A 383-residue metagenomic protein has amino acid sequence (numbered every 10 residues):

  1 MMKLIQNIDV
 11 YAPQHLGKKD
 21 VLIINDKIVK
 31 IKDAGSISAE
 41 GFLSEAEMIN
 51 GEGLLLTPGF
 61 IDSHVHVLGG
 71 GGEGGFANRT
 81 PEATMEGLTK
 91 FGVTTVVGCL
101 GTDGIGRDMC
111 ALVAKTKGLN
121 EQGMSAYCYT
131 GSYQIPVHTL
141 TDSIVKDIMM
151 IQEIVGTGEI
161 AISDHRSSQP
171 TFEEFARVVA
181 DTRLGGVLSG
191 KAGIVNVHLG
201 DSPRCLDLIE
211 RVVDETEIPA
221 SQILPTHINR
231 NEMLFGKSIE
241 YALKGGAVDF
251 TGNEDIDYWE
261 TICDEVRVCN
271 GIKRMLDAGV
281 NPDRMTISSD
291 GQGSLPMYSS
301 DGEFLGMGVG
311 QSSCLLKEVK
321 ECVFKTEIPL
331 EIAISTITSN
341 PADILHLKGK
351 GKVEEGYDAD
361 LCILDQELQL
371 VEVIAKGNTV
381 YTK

Functional and structural regions predicted by a protein language model:
M2, V10-T57: Histidine-rich, glycine-flanked metal-binding segment
I8, V21, D26, G53 (+11 more regions): Divalent metal-coordination and catalytic microenvironments
I8-V10, I28, K352-K383: C-terminal cap of metal-dependent C-N hydrolases
L43, G51-A114: Metal-associated gating/positioning segment near the N- to mid-region
G71, G75-N78, A83-G98, D147-S168 (+5 more regions): Active-site gating loops and adjacent loop-to-helix segments of metal-dependent hydrolytic enzymes
A83-P136, Q152-H165, V187-S202, S221-T226: Divalent metal-dependent hydrolysis catalytic cores, especially in the metallo-beta-lactamase
D181-P296, F304-L305: Active-site core of metal-dependent hydrolases
D277-Y357, L361-L364: His/Asp/Glu-enriched, well-ordered alpha-helical/loop segment that forms or immediately abuts the divalent-metal
